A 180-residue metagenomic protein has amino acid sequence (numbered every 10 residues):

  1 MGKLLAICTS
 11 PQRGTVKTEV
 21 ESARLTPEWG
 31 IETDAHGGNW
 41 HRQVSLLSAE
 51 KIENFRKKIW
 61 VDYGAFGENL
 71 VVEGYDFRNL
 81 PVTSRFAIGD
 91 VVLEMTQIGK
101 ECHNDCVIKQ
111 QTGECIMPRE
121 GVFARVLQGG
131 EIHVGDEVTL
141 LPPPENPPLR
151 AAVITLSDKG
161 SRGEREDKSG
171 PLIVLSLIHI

Functional and structural regions predicted by a protein language model:
M1-K100, E131: Electropositive, beta-rich accessory/interaction domains or terminal extensions that provide binding surfaces
I59-N69, C106-G121: Short, basic/aromatic beta-hairpin or loop at an interaction surface
V92-L93, G99-K100, T139-P147: Short, charged beta-turn/beta-strand-edge "cap" motif at the junction between a beta-strand and an adjacent loop
E94-T96, E114-L127: Active-site scaffold segments
G121-P144: Well-ordered alpha/beta subsegment
L156-P171: Glycine- and acidic-residue-enriched helix-capping/strand-helix junction motifs
I178-I180: Conserved small/polar residues in nucleotide/adenosyl-binding loops
